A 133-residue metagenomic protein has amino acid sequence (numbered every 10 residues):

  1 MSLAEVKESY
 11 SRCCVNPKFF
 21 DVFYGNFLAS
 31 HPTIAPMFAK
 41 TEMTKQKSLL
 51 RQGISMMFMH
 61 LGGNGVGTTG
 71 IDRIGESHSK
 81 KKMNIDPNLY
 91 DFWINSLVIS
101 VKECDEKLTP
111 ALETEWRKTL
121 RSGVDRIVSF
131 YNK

Functional and structural regions predicted by a protein language model:
M1-K133: Globin-like tetrapyrrole-binding proteins
